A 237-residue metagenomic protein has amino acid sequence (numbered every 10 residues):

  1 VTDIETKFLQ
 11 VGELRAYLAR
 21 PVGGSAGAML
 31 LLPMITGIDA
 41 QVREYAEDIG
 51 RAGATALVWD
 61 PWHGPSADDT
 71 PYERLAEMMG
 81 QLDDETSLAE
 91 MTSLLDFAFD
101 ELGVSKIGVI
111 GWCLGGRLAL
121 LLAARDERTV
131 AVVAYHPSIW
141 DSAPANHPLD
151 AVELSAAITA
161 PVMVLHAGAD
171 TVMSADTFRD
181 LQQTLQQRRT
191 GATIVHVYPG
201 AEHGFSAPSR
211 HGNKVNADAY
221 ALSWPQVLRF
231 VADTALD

Functional and structural regions predicted by a protein language model:
V1-D237: N-terminal cap/leader regions of alpha/beta-hydrolase-fold enzymes, predominantly small-molecule hydrolases
